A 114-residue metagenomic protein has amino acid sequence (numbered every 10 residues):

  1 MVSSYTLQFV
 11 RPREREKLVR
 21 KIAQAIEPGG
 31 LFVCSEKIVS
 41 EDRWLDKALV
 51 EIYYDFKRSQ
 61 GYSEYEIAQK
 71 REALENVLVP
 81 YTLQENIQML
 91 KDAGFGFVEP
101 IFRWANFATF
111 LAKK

Functional and structural regions predicted by a protein language model:
M1-E14: A short SAM/SAH-binding and catalytic strip from SAM-dependent methyltransferases
R11, E27, K114: Short conserved AdoMet
P12-R13, R43-W44, F110: Short glycine-/acidic-enriched loop or helix-start segments at secondary-structure transitions that form or flank
E16-P28: A short glycine-rich, Lys/Arg-flanked "PGG" loop and its adjoining helix->strand segment in the class I
G29-K37: Conserved beta-strand signature within the Rossmann-like core of class I S-adenosyl-L-methionine
I38-A93: C-terminal alpha-helical "lid/dimerization" subdomain adjacent to the S-adenosyl-L-methionine
I87-K114: Core SAM-dependent methyltransferase catalytic element
